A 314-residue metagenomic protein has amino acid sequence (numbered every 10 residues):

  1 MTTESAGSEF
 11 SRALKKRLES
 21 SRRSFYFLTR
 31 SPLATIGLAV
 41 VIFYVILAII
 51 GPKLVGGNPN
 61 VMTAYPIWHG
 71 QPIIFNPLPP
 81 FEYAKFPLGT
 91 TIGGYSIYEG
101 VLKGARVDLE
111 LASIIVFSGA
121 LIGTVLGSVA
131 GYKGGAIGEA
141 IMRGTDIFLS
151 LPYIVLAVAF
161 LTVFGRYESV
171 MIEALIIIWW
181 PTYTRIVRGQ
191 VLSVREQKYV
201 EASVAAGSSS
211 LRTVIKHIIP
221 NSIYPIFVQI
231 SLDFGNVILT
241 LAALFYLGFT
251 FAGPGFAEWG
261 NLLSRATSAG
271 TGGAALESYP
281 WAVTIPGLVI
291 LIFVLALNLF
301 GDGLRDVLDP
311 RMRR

Functional and structural regions predicted by a protein language model:
M1-A120, T124, S128, A136 (+5 more regions): Gly/Trp-centered helix-boundary motif
S31-P32, V101-G104, D108-A112, G144 (+5 more regions): Loop-to-transmembrane-helix entry motif
A48-P52, A157, T240: Structural signal for membrane-spanning alpha-helices in multi-pass inner-membrane proteins, emphasizing helix cores
K85-T91, S118-G123, G131-Q197, F227 (+1 more regions): Generic hydrophobic transmembrane alpha-helix motif, especially the helices
R106-I122, L211-L244, L297: Transmembrane alpha-helices
V129-A130, F160, V187, V200 (+2 more regions): Hydrophobic alpha-helical interface/terminus motif in multipass membrane transporters
